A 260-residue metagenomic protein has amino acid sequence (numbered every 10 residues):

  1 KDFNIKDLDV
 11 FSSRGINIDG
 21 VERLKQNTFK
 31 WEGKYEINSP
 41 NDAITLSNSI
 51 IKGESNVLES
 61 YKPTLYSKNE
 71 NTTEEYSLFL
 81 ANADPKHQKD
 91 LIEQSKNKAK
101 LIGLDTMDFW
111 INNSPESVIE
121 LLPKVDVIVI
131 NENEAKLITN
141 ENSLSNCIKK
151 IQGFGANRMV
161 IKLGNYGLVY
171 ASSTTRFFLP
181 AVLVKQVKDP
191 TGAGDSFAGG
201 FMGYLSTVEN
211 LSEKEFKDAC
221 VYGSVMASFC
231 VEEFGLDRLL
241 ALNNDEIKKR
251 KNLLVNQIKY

Functional and structural regions predicted by a protein language model:
K1-F79, E93-K98, K248-Y260: Conserved N-terminal subdomain of the carbohydrate kinase-like
D2, N82-H87, M107-I111: Short beta->alpha connector loops
I5, P63-L65, K89, N112-P115 (+3 more regions): Structural motif corresponding to alpha-helix initiation and N-cap regions
D7, H87-Q94, E116-E120: A short acidic, amphipathic alpha-helical/loop segment
R23-Q26, T106-W110, N133, V182-K185: Short, acidic/turn-prone active-site loops that include or flank metal/cofactor- and phosphate-binding residues
I51-L58, F79-L80, L104-F109, K136-T139: Short, flexible loop segments at the rims of nucleotide/cofactor-binding pockets, characterized by
K96-L101, D108-F178: Conserved phosphate/ATP/ADP-binding segment of small-molecule kinases
L144-Y260: Conserved phosphate-binding/catalytic region of the ribokinase-like
